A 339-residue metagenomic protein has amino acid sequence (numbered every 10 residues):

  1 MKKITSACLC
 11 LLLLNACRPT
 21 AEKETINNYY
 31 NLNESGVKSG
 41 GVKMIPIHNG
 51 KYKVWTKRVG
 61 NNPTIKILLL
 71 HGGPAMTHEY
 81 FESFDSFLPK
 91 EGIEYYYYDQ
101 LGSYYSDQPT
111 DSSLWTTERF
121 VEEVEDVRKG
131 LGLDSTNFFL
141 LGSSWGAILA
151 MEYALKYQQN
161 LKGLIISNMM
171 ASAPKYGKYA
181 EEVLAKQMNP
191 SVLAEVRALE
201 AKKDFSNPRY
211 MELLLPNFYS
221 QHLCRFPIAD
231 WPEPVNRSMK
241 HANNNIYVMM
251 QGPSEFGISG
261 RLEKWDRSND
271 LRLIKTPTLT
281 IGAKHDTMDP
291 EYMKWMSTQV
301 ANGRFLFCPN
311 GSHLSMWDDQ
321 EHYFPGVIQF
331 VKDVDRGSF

Functional and structural regions predicted by a protein language model:
K53, K57-Q108: Conserved HGGG/HGGXW glycine-rich cap/lid loop of the alpha/beta-hydrolase fold
Q100-L141, W145: Active-site loop/oxyanion-hole signature of alpha/beta-hydrolase fold enzymes
T136-Y179: Conserved hydrolase catalytic core segment
L164-F205: Flexible "cap/lid" loop of the alpha/beta hydrolase fold
Q187, A194-N269, T276: Alpha/beta-hydrolase
I274, T280-G282: Short beta-strand/loop motif that positions the catalytic acidic residue of the alpha/beta-hydrolase fold
T287-Y292: Conserved alpha/beta-hydrolase "acid-adjacent" motif
N302-F339: Catalytic active-site module of serine/aspartate enzymes centered on a nucleophile-bearing elbow/loop
